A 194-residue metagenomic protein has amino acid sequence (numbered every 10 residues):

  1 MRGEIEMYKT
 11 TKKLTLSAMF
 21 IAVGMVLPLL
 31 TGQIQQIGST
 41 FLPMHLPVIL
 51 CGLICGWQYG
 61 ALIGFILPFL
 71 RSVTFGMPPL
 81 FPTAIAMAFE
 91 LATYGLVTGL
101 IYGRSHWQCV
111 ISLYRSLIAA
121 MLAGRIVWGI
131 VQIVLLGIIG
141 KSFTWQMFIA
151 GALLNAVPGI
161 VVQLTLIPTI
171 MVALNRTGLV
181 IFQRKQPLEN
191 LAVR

Functional and structural regions predicted by a protein language model:
R2-I54, Q58-Y59: Hydrophobic transmembrane alpha-helices
L14-M19, L46, L50, A61-F65 (+5 more regions): Hydrophobic alpha-helical transmembrane segments
V26-F41, I66-I101, L136: Interfacial aromatic-anchored transmembrane helix boundaries in multi-pass membrane proteins
Q33-G38, G76-I85, W107-R194: Membrane-embedded alpha-helical hairpins and interfacial helices in multi-pass inner-membrane proteins
L46-I49, P68, S72, L91-G95 (+4 more regions): Hydrophobic transmembrane alpha-helices of multi-pass small-molecule transporters
G52, Y94-G103, I167, M171 (+1 more regions): Hydrophobic transmembrane alpha-helices
